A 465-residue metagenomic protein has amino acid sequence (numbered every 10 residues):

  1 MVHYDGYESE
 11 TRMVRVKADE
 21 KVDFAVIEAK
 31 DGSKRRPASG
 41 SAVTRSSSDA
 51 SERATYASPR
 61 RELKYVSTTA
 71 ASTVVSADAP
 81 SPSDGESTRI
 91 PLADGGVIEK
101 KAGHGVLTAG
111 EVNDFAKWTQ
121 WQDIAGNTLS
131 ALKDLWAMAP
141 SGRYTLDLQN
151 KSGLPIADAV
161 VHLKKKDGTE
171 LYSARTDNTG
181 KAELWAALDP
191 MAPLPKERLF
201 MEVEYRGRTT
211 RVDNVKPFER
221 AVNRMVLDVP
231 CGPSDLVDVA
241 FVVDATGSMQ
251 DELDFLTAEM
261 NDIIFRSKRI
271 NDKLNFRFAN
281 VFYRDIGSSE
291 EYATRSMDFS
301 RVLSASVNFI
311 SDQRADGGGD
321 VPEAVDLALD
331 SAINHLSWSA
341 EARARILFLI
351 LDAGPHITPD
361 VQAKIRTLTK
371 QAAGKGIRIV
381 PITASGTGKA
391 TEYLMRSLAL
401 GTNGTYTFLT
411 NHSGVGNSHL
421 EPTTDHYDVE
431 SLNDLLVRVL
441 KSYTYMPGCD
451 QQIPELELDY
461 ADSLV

Functional and structural regions predicted by a protein language model:
M1-P37: Short loop/turn and low-complexity linker motifs enriched in small/turn-promoting residues
V2-R12, M191-N214: A short, solvent-exposed loop/turn motif at the edges and junctions of modular extracellular/periplasmic domains
D19, S141, L194-R198: Extracellular Ig-like/FN3 beta-sandwich strand-entry sites
D23-A25, K181-M191, R224-L227: Exposed aromatic-hydrophobic patches
R36-P155, D167-G168, V226-S234: Beta-strand-rich domain onsets/edges
S152-K164, K196-E197: Short flexible loop/turn segments that cap and initiate beta-strands
I156-D158, K166-A187: Short, acidic Ser/Thr/Gly-rich low-complexity loop/linker segments typical of extracellular and cell-surface proteins
V160, E170-N178, L199-V465: Divalent cation-coordinating acidic motifs and surrounding scaffolds that mediate Ca2+/Mg2+/Mn2+/Zn2+-dependent binding
